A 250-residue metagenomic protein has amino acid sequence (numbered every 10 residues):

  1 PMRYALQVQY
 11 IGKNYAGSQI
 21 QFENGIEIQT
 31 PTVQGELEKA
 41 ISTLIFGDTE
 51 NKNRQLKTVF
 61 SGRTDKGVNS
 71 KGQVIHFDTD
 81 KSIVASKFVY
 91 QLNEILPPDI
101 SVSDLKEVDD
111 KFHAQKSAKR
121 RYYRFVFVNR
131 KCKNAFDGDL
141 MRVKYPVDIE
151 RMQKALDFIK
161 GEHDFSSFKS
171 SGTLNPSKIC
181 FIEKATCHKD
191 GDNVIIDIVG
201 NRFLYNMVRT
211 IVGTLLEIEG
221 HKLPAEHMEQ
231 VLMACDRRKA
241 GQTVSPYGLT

Functional and structural regions predicted by a protein language model:
P1-T250: Structured-RNA-binding interfaces characteristic of tRNA pseudouridine synthases
